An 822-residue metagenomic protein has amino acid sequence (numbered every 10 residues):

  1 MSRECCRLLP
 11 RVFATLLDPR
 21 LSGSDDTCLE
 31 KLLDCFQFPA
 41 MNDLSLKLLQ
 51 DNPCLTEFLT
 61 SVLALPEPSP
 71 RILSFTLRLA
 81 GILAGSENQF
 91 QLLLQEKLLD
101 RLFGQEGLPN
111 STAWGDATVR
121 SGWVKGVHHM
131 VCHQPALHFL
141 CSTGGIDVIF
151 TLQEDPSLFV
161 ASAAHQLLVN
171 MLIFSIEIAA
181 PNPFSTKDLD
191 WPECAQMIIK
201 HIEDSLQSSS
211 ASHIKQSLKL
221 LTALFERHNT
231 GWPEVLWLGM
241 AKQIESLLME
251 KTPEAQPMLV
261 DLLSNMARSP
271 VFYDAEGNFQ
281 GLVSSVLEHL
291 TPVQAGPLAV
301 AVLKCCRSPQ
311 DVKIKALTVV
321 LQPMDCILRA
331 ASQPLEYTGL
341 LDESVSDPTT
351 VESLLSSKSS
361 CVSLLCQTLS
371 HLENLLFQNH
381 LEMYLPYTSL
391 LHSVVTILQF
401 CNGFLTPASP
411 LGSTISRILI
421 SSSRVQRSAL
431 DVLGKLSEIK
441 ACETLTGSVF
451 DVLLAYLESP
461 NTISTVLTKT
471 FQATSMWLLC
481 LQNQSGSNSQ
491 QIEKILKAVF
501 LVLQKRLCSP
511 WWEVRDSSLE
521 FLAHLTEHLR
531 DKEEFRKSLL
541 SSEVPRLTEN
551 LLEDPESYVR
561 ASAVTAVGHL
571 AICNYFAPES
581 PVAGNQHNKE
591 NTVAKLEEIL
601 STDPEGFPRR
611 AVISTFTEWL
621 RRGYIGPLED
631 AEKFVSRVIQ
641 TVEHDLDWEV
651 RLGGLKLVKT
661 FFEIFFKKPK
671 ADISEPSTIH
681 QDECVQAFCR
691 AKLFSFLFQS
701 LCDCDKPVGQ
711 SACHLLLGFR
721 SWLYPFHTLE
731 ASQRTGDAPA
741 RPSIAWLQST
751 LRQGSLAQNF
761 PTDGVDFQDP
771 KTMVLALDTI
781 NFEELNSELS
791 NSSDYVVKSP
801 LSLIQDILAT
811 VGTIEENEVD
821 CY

Functional and structural regions predicted by a protein language model:
M1-D34, F38-F75, L79-S121, H129-I146 (+23 more regions): Elongated alpha-helical scaffolds that mediate protein-protein interactions in large eukaryotic proteins, primarily
S2, E234, L263-P334, T338-M383 (+9 more regions): Alpha-solenoid helical-repeat scaffold
F13, L17, Q37, T60 (+8 more regions): Amphipathic alpha-helical repeat scaffolds
K31-D34, F75-I82, G122-H129, D147 (+15 more regions): Residue-level signature of alpha-solenoid helical repeat scaffolds
L94, L98-R101, L108-T112, L453-F471 (+8 more regions): Eukaryotic alpha-helical scaffold "rod" segments
F103-Q105, F150-D155, I244-E250, E288-H289 (+6 more regions): Eukaryote-specific, cytoplasm-facing alpha-helical/coiled-coil scaffolding segments in long proteins
I492, R560, P581, P608-R609 (+3 more regions): Domain-wide signal for the mature, well-folded portions of proteins, strongly enriched in nucleus-encoded organellar
